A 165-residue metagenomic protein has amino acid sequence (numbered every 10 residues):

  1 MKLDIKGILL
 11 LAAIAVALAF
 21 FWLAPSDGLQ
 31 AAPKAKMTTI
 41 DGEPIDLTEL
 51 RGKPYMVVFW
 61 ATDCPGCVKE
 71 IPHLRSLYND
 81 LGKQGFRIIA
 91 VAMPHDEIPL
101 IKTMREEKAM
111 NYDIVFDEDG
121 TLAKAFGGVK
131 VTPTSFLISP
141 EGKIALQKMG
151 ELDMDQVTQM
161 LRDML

Functional and structural regions predicted by a protein language model:
M1-T38: N-terminal targeting signals for export/organelle localization
A32-P33, P54-Y55, T132-P133: Short loop/turn microsegments at loop-to-beta-strand junctions
P33-R51: Short extracytoplasmic/periplasmic juxtamembrane "stem" segments immediately C-terminal to an N-terminal membrane anchor
L47-P65, L74: Short active-site neighborhood of thiol/selenol oxidoreductases, capturing the structured segment around
R51-K53, K83, N111: Active-site acidic short loop of glycosyltransferases
M56-V57, I88, S135: Hydrophobic beta-strand anchors of alpha/beta hydrolase catalytic cores
V68-K108, E118-K124: Structural microenvironment flanking redox-active thiols in thiol-disulfide oxidoreductases
E106-N111, E118-D163: Thiol/disulfide oxidoreductase modules built on the thioredoxin-like
